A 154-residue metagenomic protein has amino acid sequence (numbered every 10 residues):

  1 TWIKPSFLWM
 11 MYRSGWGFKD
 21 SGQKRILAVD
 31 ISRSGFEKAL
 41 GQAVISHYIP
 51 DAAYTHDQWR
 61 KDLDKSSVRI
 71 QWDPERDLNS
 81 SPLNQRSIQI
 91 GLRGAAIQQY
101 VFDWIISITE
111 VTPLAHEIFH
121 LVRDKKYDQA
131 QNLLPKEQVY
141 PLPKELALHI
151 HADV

Functional and structural regions predicted by a protein language model:
T1-L8, Y12-G22: Glycine-rich loop/turn
W16-V154: Conserved NAD+-utilizing ADP-ribose enzyme module
